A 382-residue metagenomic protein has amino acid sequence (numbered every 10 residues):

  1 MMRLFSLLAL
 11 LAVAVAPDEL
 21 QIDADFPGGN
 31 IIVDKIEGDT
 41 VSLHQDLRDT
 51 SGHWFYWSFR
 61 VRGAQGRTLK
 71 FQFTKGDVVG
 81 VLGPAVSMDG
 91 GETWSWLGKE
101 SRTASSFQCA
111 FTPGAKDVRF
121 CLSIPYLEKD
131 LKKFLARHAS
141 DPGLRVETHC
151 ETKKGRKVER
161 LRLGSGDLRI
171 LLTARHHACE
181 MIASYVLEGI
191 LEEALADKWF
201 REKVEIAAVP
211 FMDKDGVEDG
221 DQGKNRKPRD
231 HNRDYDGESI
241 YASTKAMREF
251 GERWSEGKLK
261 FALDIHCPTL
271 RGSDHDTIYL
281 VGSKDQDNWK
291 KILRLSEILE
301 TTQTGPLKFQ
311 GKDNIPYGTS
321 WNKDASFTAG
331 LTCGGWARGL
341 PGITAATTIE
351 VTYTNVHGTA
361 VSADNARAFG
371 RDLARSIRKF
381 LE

Functional and structural regions predicted by a protein language model:
M2-V13: Sec-dependent N-terminal signal peptides
V15-G114, V118: Extreme N-terminal flexible tails
S101-K153, G164-S165: Extended acidic/polar, glycine-enriched regions that form or flank non-catalytic beta-rich accessory modules
E128-L131, M181-I182, H357: Short helix/loop capping segments that flank catalytic or ligand/cofactor-binding pockets
L144-G334, R338, A346-E350, N355: Active-site/substrate-binding loop(s) of hydrolase catalytic cores
V356-E382: His/Asp/Glu-rich mid-to-C-terminal helical/loop segments that flank catalytic regions of hydrolases
